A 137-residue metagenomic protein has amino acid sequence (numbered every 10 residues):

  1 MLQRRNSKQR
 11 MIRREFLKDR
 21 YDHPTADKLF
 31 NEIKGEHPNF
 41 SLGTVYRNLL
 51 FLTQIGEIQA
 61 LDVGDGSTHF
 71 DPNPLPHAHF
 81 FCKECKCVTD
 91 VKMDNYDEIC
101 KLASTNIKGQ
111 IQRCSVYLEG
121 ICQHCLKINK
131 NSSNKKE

Functional and structural regions predicted by a protein language model:
M1-E15: Short alpha-helical segments that sit at the start of domains
D19-K28: Short capping segments at the starts of secondary-structure elements
K28-P38: DNA-recognition alpha helix
S41-L42: Short coil turns linking two alpha-helices in DNA-binding domains
Y46-L50: Short, hydrophobic-biased segments on the C-terminal half of alpha helices that form "recognition helices"
G56: Glycine-centered, phosphate/nucleic-acid-interacting loop/turn motifs that mediate DNA/RNA or nucleotide
Q59-A60, T68-E137: Non-DNA-binding regulatory cores of transcription-related proteins, predominantly C-terminal effector-binding
